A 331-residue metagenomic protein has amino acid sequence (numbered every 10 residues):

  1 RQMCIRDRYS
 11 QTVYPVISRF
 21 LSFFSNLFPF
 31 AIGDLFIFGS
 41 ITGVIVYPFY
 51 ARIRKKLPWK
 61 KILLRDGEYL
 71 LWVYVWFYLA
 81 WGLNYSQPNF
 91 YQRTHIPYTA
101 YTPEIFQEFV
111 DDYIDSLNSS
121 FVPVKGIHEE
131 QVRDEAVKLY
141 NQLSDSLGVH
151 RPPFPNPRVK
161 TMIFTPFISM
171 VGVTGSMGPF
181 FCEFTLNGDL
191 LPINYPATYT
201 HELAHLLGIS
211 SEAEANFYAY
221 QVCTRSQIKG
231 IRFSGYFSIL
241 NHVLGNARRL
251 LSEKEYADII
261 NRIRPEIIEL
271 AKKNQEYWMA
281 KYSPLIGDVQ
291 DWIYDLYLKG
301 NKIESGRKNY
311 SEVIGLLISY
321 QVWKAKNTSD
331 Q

Functional and structural regions predicted by a protein language model:
M3-I5: Short, small-residue-biased leader/transition segments that mark boundaries at the very start of proteins
R19-S40: Interfacial helix-start motif at the membrane-water boundary
P29, Y195-Q221: Active-site recognition of the HExxH zinc-binding catalytic motif
I45-F49, K56-Q92: Transmembrane alpha-helices and immediately adjacent membrane-cytoplasm interface residues in multi-pass integral
L83-P152: Membrane-interface segments at or immediately adjacent to transmembrane helices that form the boundary between
F109-Y113, S210-E255: Post-HExxH zinc-binding segment in Zn-dependent metallohydrolases
P123-F184, G188, P192: Auxiliary, metal-adjacent structural segments of Zn-dependent hydrolase domains
E266-Q331: Pan-zinc metallopeptidase signature
